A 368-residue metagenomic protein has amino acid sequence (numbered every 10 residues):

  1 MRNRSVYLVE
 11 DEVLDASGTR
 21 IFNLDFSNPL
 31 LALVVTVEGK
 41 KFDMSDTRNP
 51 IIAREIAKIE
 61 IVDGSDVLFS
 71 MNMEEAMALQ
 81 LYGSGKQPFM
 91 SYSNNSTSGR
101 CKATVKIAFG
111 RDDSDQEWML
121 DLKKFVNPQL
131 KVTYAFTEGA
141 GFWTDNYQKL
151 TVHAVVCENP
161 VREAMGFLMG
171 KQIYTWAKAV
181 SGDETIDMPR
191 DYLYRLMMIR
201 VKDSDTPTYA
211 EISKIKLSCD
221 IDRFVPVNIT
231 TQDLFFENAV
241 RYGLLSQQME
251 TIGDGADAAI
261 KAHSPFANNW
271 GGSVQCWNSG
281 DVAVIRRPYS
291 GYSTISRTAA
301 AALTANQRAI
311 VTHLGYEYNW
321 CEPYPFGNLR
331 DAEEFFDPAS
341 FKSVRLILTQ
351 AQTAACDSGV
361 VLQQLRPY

Functional and structural regions predicted by a protein language model:
M1-Y368: Beta-strand-centric surfaces of beta-sandwich/beta-rich domains
